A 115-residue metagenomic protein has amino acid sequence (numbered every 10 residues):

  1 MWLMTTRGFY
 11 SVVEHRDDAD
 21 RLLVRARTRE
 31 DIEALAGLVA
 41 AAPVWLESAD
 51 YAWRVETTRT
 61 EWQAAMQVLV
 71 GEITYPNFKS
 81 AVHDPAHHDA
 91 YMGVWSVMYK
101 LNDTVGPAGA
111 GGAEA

Functional and structural regions predicted by a protein language model:
M1-A115: Structured alpha/beta or helical-core interaction and ligand-binding surfaces enriched in interleaved
